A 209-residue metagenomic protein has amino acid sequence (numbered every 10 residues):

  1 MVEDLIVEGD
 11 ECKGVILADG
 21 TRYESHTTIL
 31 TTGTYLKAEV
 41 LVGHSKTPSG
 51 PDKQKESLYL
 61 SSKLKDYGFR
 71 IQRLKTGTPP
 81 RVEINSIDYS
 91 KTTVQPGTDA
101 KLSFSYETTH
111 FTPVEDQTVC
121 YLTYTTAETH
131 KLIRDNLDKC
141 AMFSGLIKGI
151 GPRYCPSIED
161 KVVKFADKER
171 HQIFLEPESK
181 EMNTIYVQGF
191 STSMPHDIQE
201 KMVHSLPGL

Functional and structural regions predicted by a protein language model:
M1-K37, V82-K91: Feature captures the FAD/FMN-dependent oxidoreductase FAD-binding
V7-E8, G20-E24, P113, F165-K168 (+1 more regions): Solvent-exposed alpha-helices and their adjacent loops that cap or buttress functional pockets in soluble metabolic
E11, E24-H26, L36-K37, F69 (+2 more regions): Short coil/turn connectors at secondary-structure junctions
L30-V82, H196-I198, L206-G208: Glycine-rich loop(s) and the adjacent beta-strand/alpha-helix scaffold that form part
S61-E200: An anion/pyrophosphate-binding glycine-rich loop and adjacent beta-alpha core in soluble alpha-beta enzymes
